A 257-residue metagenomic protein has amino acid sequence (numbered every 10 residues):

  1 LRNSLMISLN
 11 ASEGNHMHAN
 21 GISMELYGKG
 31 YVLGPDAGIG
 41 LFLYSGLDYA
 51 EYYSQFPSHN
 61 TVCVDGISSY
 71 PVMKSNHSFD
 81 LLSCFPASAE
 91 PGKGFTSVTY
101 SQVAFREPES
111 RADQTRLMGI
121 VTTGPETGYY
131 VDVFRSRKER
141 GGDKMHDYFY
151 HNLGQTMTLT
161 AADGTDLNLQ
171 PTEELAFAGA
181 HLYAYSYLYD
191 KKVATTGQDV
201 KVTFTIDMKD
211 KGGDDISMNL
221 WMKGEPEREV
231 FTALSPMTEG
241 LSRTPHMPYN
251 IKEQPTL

Functional and structural regions predicted by a protein language model:
L1, Y100-A104, V200-F204, K252 (+1 more regions): Generic recognition of long tandem-repeat/solenoid scaffolds
L1-Q170: Catalytic and substrate-binding regions of extracellular carbohydrate-active enzymes, especially polysaccharide lyases
M17-N20, T127-G128, G142, G197 (+2 more regions): Short glycine/proline-enriched turns and hinge-like loops at secondary-structure junctions
D48, T158-A180, T238-H246: Solvent-exposed beta-strand/loop surfaces of large extracellular or lumenal domains
L175-K211, N219-W221: Low-complexity, serine/threonine/proline-enriched polar segments
F204-L257: Beta-strand-rich recognition/accessory modules
